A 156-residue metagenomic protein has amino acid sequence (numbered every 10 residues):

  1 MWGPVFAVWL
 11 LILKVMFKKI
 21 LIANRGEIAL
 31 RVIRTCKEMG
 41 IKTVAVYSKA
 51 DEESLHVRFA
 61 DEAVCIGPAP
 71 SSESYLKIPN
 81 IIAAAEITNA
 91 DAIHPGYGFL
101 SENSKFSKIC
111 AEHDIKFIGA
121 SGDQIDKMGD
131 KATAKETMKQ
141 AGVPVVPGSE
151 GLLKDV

Functional and structural regions predicted by a protein language model:
V15-V156: N-terminal beta-alpha lobe that positions the nucleotide/phosphoryl donor in ATP/NTP-coupled carboxylate activation
